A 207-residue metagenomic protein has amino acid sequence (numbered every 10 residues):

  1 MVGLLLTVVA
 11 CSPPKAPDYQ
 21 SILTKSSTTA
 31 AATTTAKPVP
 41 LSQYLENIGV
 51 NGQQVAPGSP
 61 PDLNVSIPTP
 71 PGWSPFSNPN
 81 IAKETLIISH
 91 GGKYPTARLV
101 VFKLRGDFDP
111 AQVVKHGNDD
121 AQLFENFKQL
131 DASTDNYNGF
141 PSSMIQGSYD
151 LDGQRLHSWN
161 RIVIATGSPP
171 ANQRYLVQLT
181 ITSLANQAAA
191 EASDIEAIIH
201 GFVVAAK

Functional and structural regions predicted by a protein language model:
M1-E84, A171, Y175, T182-K207: N-terminal targeting sequences that direct proteins away from the cytosol to non-cytosolic compartments
D18, N118-P170: Signature of long, low-cysteine stretches enriched in small and polar/charged residues
P57-G58, S89, S148-D150: A generic structural motif
P60-N64, Y94-T96, F140-S142: Extracytoplasmic
A82-L86, L156-W159: Beta-strand acidic-aromatic groove motif in beta-rich domains, primarily in extracellular
L86-Q112: A short acidic-to-branched-hydrophobic micro-motif
R98, V177-L179: Active-site-flanking beta-strand signature of metal-NTP-handling nucleotidyl enzymes and homologous cyclase-like
R105-G106, Y149-D152, S183-Q187: Solvent-exposed loop/turn segments at secondary-structure junctions within structured extracellular/periplasmic domains
